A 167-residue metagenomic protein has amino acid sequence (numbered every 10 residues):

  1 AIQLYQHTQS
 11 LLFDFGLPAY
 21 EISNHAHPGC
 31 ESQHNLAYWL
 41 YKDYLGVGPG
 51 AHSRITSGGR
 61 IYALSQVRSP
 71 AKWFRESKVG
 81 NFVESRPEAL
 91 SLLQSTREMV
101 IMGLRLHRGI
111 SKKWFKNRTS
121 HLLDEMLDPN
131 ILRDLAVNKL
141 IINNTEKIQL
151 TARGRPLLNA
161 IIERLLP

Functional and structural regions predicted by a protein language model:
A1-L122: C-terminal scaffold of the Radical SAM
I22, M126, T145-E146: Residue-level detector of family-conserved "landmark" positions at structurally sensitive sites
E31-N35, N138, P156: Short secondary-structure transition/capping segments
R97-V100, I131, L157, I161: Structural preference for long, well-ordered alpha-helical segments in enzyme cores
H121-V137: Short amphipathic alpha-helical interaction segments
A136-E146: A short, conserved structural fragment
K147-A152: Minor-groove-contacting beta-hairpin "wing" of winged helix-turn-helix DNA-binding domains
R153-P167: Short, amphipathic alpha-helical interaction segments positioned at domain boundaries
